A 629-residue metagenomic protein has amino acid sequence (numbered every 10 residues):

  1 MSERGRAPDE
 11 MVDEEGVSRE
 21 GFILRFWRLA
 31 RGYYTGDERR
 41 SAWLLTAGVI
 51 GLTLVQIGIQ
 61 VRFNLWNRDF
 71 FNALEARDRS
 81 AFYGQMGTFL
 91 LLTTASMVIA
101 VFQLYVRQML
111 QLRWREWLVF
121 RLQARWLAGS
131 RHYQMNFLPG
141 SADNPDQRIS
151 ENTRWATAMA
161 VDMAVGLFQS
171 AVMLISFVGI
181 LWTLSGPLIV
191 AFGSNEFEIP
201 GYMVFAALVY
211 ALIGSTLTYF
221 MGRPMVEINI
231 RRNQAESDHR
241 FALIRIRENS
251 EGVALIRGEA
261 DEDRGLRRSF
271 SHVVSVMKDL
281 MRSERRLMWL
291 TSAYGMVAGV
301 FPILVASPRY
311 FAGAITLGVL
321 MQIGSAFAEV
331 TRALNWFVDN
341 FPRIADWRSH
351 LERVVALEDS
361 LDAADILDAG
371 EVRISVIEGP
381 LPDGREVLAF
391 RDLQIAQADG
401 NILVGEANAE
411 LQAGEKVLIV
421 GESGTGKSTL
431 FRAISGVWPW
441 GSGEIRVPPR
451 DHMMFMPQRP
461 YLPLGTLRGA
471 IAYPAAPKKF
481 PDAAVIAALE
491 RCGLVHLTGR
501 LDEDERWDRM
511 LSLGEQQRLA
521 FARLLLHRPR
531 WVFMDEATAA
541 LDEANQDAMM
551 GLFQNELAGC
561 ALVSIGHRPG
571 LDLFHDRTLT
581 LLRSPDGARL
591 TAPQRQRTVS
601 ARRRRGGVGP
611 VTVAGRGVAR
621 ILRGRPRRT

Functional and structural regions predicted by a protein language model:
M1-Q60, L65, D69-F89, Q103-R107 (+4 more regions): Membrane-integrated ABC transporters
E38-Q60, A76-E116, F137, S194-R223 (+3 more regions): Transmembrane-helix motif of ABC transporter permease domains
G48-G51, V55, N64, I99 (+4 more regions): A hydrophobic transmembrane-helix motif
S141, V355-L418, G441-P449, A487 (+1 more regions): Primarily ABC-family ATPase nucleotide-binding module
G222-V226, S237, A254-G258, R264 (+3 more regions): Cytosolic ends of transmembrane helices, especially the final helix of ABC transmembrane type-1 domains
P224-M281, A369-R373: Loop segments that connect adjacent transmembrane helices in multi-pass transporters
A433, A470, E503-G606: ABC-family ATPase nucleotide-binding domain "signature/switch" substructure
P460-R506, M510: Conserved "ABC signature" C-loop
